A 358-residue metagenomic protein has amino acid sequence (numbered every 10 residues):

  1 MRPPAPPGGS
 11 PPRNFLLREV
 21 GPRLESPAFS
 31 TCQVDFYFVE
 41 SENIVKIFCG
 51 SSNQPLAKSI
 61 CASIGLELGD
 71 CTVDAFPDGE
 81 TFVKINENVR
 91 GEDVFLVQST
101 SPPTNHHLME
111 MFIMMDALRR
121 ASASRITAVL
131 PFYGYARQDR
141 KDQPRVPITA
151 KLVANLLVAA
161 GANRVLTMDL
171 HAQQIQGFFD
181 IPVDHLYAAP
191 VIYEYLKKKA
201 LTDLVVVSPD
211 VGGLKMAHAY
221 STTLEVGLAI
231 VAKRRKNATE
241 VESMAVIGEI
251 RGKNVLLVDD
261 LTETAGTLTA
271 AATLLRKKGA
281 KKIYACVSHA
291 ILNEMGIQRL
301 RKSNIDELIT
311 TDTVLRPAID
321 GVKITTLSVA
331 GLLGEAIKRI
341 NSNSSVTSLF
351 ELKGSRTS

Functional and structural regions predicted by a protein language model:
M1-V20, L24-S358: PRPP-associated nucleotide enzymes
